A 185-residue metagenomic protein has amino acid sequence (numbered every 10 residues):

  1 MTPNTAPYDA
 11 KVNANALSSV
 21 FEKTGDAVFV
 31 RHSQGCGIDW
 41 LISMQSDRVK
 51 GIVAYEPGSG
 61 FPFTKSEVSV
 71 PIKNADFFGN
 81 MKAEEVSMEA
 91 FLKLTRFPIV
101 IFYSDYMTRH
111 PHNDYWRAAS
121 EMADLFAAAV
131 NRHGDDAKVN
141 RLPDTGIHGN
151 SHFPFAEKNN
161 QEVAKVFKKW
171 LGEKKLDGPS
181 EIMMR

Functional and structural regions predicted by a protein language model:
T5-V28, W170: Conserved acidic catalytic loop of the alpha/beta-hydrolase fold
V20-E22, S46, L92-R96: Extracellular/periplasmic catalytic domains that process cell-envelope and extracellular macromolecules
F29-V30, I52: Conserved alpha/beta-hydrolase fold motif
V30-W40: Gly/Ala-rich beta-loop-alpha elbow adjacent to hydrolase catalytic centers
L41-Q45: Active-site signature of alpha/beta-hydrolase-fold catalytic machinery across serine- and Asp/Cys-nucleophile hydrolases
S59-G134, K138-N140: The feature captures the conserved acid-bearing segment of alpha/beta-hydrolase catalytic domains
H133, T145-G149, F153-R185: Catalytic active-site module of serine/aspartate enzymes centered on a nucleophile-bearing elbow/loop
